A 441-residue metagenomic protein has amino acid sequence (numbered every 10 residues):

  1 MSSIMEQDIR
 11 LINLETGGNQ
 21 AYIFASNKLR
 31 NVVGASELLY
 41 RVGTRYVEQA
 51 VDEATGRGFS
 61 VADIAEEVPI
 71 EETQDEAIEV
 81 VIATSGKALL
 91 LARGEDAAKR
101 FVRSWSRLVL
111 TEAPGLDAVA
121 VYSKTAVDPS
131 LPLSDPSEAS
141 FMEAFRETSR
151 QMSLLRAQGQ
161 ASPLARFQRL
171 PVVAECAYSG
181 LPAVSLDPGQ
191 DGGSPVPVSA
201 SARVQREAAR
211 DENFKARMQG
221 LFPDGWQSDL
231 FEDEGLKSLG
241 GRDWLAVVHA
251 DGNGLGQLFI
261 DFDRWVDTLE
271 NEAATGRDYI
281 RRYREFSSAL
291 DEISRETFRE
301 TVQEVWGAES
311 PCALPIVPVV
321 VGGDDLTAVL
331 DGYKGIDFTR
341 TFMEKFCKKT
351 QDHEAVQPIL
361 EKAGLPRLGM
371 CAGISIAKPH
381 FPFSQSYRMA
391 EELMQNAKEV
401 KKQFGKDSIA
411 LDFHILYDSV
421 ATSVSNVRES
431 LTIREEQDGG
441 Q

Functional and structural regions predicted by a protein language model:
M1-Q441: Regulatory and interdomain segments flanking nucleotide-handling catalytic cores in signaling/defense enzymes
